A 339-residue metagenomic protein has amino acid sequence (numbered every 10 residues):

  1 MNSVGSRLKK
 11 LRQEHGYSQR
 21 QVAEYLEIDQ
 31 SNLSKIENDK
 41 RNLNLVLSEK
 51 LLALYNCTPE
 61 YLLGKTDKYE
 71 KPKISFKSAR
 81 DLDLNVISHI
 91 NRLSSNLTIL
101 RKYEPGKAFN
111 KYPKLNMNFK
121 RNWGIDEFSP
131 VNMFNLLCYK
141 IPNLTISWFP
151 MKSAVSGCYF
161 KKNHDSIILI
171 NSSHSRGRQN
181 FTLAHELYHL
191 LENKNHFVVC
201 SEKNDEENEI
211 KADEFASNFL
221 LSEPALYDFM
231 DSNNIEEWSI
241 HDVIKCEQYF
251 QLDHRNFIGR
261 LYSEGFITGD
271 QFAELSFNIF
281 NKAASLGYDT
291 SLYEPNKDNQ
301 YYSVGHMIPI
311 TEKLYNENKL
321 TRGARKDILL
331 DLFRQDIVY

Functional and structural regions predicted by a protein language model:
N2-S3, K10-E14, R20, E24 (+5 more regions): Active-site hotspot residues in diverse enzymes, especially metal/ion-binding acidic/histidine motifs
S18, D29: Helix-turn-helix DNA-binding motif, specifically the short coil turn and the N-cap/start of the second
Q30-K35, G64: Base-recognition residues in the alpha-helical recognition helix of bacterial helix-turn-helix
K35-N38, K50: Alpha-helical transmission elements in cytosolic ATPase-linked domains
N44-S48: Long, hydrophobic alpha-helical segments
